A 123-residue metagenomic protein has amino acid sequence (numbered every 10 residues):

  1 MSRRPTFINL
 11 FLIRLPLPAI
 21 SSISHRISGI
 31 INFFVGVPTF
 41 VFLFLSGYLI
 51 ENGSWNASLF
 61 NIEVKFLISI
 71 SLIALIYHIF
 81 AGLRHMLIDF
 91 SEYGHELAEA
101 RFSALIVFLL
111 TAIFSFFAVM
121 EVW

Functional and structural regions predicted by a protein language model:
M1-W123: Membrane-embedded alpha-helical bundles that constitute the cytochrome b-like, heme-associated redox core of multi-pass
